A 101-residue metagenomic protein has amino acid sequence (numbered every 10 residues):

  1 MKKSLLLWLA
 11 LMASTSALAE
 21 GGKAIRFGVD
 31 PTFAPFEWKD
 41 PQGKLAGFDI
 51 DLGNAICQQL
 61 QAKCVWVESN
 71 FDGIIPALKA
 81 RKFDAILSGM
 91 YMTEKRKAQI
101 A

Functional and structural regions predicted by a protein language model:
S4-A13: Sec-dependent N-terminal signal peptides
L6-L7, G43, I100: General helical structural elements
L11-M12, S88-G89, I100-A101: Intrinsically disordered, low-complexity boundary segments flanking structured domains
A13-S14, K95: Single-residue recognition of alpha-helix boundary sites
T15-A19: Sec/Tat signal peptide C-region and signal peptidase I cleavage site
E20-M90: Extracytoplasmic small-molecule ligand-binding "clamshell" domains of the periplasmic binding protein/Venus flytrap
K82-F83, K95-A101: Ligand-binding "clamshell"
